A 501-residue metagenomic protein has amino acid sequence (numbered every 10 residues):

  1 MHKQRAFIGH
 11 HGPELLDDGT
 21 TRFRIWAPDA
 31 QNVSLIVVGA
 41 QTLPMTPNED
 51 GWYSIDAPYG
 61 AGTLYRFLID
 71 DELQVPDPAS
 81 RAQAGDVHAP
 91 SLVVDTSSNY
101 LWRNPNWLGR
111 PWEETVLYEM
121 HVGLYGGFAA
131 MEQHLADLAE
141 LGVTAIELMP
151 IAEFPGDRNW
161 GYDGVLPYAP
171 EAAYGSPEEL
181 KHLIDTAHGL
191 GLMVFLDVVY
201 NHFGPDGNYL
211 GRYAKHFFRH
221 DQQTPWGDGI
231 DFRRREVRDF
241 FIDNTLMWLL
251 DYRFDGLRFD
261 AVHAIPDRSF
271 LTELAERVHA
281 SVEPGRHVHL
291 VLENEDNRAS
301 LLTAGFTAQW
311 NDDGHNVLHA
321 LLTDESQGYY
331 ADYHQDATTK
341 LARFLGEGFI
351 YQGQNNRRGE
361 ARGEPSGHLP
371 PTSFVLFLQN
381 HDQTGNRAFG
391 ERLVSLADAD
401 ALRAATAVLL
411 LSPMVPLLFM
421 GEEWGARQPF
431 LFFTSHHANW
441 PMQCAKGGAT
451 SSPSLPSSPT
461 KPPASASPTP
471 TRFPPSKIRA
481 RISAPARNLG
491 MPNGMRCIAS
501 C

Functional and structural regions predicted by a protein language model:
M1-R22, T42-E119, L124-G126, D137 (+1 more regions): The feature marks proteins involved in alpha-glucan
R5, G9, I350-A361, L418-F419 (+2 more regions): Glycan-recognition and catalytic regions of carbohydrate-active enzymes
W26-V33, G60-A61: Short proline/glycine-enriched turn/loop motifs at strand-loop junctions of beta-rich domains
A30, V143, F254, M414-V415: A structural motif
I69-P105, L190, L210-K215, R219 (+2 more regions): Core domains of carbohydrate- and sulfate-ester-processing enzymes
A84, P105-W112, H121-L292, A299-L301: Substrate-binding/active-site clefts of carbohydrate-active enzymes
Y125, A261-V262, F389-D400, A480-P492: Active-site rim elements
A275-K461: Conserved alpha/beta catalytic core and glycan-binding cleft of carbohydrate-active enzymes
